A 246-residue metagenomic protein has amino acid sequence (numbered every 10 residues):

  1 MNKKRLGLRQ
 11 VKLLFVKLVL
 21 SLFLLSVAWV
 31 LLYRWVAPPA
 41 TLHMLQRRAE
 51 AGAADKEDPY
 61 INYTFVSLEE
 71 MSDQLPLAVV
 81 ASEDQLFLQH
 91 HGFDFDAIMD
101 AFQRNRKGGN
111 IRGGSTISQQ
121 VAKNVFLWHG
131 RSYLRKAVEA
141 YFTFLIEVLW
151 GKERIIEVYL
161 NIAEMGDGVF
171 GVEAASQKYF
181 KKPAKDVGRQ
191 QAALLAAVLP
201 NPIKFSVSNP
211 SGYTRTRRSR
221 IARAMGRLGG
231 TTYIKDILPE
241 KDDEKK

Functional and structural regions predicted by a protein language model:
N2-K246: Juxtamembrane regions of bacterial inner-membrane/periplasmic proteins, predominantly the peptidoglycan biogenesis
